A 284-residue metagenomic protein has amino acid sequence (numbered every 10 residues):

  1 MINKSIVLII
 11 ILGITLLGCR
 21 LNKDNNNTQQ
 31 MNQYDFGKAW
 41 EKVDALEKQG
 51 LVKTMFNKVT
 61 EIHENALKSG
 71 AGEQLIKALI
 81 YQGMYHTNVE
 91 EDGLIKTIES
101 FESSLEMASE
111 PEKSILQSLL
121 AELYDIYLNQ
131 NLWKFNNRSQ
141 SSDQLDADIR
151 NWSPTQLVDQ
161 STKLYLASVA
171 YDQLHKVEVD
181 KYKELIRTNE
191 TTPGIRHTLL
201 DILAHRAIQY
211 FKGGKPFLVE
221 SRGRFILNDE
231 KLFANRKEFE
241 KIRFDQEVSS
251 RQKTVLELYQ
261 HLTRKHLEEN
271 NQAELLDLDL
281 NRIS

Functional and structural regions predicted by a protein language model:
M1-F36: Bacterial Sec-dependent N-terminal signal peptides
N32-S284: Extracytoplasmic/secretory-pathway proteins
